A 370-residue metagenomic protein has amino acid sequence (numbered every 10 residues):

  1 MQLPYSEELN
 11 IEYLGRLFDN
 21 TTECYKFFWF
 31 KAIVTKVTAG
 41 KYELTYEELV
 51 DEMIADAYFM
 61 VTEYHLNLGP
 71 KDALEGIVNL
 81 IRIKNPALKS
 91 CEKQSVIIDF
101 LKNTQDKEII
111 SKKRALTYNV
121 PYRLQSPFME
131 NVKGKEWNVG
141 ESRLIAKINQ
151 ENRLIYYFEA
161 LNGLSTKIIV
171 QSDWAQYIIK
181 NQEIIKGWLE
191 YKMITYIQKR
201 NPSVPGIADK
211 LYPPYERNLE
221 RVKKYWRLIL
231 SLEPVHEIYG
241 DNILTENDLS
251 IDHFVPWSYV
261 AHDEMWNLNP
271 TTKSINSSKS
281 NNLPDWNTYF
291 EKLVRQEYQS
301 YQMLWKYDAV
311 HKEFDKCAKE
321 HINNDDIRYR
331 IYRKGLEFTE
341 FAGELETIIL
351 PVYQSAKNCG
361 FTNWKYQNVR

Functional and structural regions predicted by a protein language model:
M1-V222, N287-M303, R370: Mixed-charge, low-complexity interaction segments
E7-N10, K26, L230-E233, N247-S250 (+1 more regions): Active-site-proximal structural scaffolding
G15-E23, L230, S258-H262: Short, charged/polar micro-motifs that form catalytic or ligand-binding hotspots
V34, T38-K41, Y58, L230 (+2 more regions): Hydrophobic/aromatic-lined pockets within catalytic cores
P214-Y225, I251-W257: Short Cys/His-rich Zn2+-coordinating modules
R221-S250, T272: Short cysteine-rich loop/turn motifs with clustered Cys
D241-P270, K279-K292: Histidine-centered nuclease catalytic patch
Y289-Y366: C-terminal structured domain segments
